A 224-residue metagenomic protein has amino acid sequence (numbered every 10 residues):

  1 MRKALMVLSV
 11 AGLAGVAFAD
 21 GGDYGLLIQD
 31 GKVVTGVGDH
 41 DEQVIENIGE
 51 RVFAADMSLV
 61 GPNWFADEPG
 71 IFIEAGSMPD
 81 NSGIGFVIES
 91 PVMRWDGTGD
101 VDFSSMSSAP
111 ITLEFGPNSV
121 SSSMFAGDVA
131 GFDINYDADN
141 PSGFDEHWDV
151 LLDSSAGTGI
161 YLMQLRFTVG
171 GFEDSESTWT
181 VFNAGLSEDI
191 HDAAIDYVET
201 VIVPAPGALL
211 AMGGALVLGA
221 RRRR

Functional and structural regions predicted by a protein language model:
M1-A4, A220-R224: Positively charged n-region of N-terminal signal peptides that target proteins for export
A4-L13, A211-L216: Sec-dependent N-terminal signal peptides
S9, V198-I202, V217: Generic secondary-structure transition motif, activating predominantly at the C-termini of alpha-helices
G15-A19: Sec/Tat signal peptide C-region and signal peptidase I cleavage site
D20-I202: Mature extracellular "passenger" or substrate-interacting domains of secreted, surface-exposed proteins
P204-R221: A short, hydrophobic C-terminal helix/tail in secreted or cell-surface proteins
